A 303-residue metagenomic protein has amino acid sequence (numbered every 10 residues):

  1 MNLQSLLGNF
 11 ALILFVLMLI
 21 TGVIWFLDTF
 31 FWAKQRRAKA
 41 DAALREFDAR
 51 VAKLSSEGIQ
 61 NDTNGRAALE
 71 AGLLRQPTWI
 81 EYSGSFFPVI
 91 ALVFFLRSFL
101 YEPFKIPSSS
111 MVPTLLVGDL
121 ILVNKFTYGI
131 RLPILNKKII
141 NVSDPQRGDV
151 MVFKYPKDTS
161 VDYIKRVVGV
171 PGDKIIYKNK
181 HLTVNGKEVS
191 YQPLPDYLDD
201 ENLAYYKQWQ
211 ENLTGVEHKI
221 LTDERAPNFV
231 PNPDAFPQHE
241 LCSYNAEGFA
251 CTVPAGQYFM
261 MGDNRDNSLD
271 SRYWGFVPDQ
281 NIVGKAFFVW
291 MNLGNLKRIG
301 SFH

Functional and structural regions predicted by a protein language model:
N2-Q35, K39-R50, D62, R66-W79 (+2 more regions): Soluble "head" domains of membrane/secretory-pathway proteins
G65-Y101: Internal/C-terminal transmembrane anchor helices
L92, Y101, K105, V123-T127: Alpha-helix capping at helix-to-loop junctions
L96-V112: Hydrophobic alpha-helical transmembrane segments in integral membrane proteins
